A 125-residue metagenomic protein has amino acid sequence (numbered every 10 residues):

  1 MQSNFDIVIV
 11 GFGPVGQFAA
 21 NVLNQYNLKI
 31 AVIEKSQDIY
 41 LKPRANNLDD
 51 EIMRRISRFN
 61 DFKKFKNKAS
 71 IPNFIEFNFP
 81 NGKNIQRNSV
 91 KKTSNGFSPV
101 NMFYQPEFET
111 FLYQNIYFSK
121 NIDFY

Functional and structural regions predicted by a protein language model:
Q2-V32: N-terminal Rossmann-like FAD-binding beta1-loop-alpha1 element of flavoenzymes
Q17, I39-Y40: Catalytic P-loop NTPase motifs of RecA-like helicase/translocase cores
N27, N60, N121: Short glycine-rich hinge loops at helix-strand junctions in the catalytic core of two-component histidine kinases
L41-Y117: Active-site-adjacent segment of FAD-dependent monooxygenases/related oxidoreductases
I116-Y125: A conserved beta-strand/loop element that lines the FAD pocket in flavoprotein oxidoreductases
